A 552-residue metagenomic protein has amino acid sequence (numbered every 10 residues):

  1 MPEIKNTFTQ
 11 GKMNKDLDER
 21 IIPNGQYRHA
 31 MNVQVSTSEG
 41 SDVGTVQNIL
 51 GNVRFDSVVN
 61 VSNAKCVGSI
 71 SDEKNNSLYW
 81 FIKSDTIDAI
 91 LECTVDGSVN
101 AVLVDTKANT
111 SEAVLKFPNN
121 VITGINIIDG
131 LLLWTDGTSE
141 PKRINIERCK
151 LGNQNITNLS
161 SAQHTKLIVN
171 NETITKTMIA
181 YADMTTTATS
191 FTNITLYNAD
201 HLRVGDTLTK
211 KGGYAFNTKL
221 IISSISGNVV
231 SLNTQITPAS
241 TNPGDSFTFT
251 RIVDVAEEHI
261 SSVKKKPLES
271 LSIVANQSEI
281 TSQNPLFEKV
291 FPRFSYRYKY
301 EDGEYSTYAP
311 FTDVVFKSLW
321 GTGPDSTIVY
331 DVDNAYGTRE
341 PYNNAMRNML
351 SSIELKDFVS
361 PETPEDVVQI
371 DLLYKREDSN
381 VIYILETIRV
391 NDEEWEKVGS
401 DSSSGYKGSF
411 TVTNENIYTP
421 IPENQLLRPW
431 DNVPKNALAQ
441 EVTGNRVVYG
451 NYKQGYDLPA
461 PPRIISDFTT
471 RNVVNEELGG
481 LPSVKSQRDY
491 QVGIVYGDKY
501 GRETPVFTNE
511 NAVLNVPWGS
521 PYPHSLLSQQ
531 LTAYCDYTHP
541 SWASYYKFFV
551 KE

Functional and structural regions predicted by a protein language model:
M1-S77, F81-D183, L196-Y197, T207 (+1 more regions): Disordered, low-complexity "stalk" and linker segments at domain junctions of extracellular and cell-surface proteins
T138, G213-Y214, I236, K453: Flexible, active-site-proximal loop/turn residues at the rims of small-molecule/cofactor binding pockets and catalytic
H164, F191, A199, N217-K219 (+3 more regions): Surface-exposed or flexible loop/turn and strand-edge residues in extracellular/cell-surface modules
A188-H201, K211-G213, L232-T237, T532-H539: A structural micro-motif recognizing beta-strand termini and the immediately following turn/loop segments
T189-T195, S226-A239, S404-T413: A generic structural motif
Y197-V229, Y374-I384: Ser/Thr/Gly-rich low-complexity blocks that favor extended beta-strand/coil architectures
L202, I236-T241, L286, V484: Hydrophobic beta-strand core residues of beta-sandwich domains
F216, V230, A239-S240, E503: Short loop/beta submotifs within extracellular cysteine-rich repeat domains
